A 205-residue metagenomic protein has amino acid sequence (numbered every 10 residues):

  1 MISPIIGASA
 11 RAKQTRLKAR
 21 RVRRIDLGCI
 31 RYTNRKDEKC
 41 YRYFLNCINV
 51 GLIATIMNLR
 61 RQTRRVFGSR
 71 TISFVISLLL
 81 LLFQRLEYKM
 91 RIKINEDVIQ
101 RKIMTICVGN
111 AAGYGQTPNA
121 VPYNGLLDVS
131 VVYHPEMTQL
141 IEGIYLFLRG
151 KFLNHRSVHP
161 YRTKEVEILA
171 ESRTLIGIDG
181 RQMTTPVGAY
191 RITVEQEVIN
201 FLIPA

Functional and structural regions predicted by a protein language model:
M1-M104: Catalytic core of DAGKc-family lipid kinases
G7, R11-T15, N46, G115-T117 (+3 more regions): Soluble, non-transmembrane catalytic domains of enzymes that act on hydrophobic metabolites at membranes
G28, I56, I106, V129 (+2 more regions): A residue-level signal for conserved active-site and pocket-lining positions in enzyme catalytic cores
N49, I53, C107-P118: Glycine-rich phosphate/pyrophosphate-binding beta-alpha loops
R64-I72, N119-I141: Gly/Ser/Thr-rich active-site loops/lids in small-molecule metabolic enzymes that frequently grip phosphoryl groups
L86-Y88, K102-M104, Y123-L127, R162-V166: A generic structural signal for short beta-strands and their flanking turns/coil linkers
I94-Q100, V131-A205: ATP/nucleoside-binding phosphotransfer catalytic cores, i.e., glycine-rich phosphate-binding loops
M104, V108-A112, V132-E136: Histidine- and/or cysteine-centered catalytic micro-motif in compact active-site loops
